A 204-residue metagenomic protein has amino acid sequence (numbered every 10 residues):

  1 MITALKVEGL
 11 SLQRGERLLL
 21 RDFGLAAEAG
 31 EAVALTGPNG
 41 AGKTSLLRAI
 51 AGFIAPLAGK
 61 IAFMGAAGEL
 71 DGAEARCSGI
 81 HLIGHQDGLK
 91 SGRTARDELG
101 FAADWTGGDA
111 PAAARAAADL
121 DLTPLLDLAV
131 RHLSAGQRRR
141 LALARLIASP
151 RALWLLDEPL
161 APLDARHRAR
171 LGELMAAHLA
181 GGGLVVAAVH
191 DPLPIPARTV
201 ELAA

Functional and structural regions predicted by a protein language model:
A51: Helix-to-loop junction immediately C-terminal to a conserved catalytic motif
P56-S78: Conserved ABC transporter NBD signature motif
Q86, S91-G107: Q-loop/switch helix immediately C-terminal to the Walker
P111-L126: Conserved ABC ATPase "signature" region
A129-G136: Conserved ABC ATPase signature
L143, G182: Hydrophobic anchor residue at the start of the ABC signature
W154-E158: Catalytic Walker B motif of ABC-type/P-loop ATPase nucleotide-binding domains
